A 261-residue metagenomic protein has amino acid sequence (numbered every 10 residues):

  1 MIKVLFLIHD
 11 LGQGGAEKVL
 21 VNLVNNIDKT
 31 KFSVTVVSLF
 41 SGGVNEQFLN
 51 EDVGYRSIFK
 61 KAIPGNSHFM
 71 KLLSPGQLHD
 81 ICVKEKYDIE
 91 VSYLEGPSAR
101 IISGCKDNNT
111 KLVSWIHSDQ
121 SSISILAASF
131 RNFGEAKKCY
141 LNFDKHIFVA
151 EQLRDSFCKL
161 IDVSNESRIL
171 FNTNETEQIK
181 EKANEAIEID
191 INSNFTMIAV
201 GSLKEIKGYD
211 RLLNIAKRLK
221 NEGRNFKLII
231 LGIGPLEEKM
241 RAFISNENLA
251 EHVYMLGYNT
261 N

Functional and structural regions predicted by a protein language model:
I2, F6-G14, K18-N22, N26-F69 (+2 more regions): N-terminal strand-loop element at the rim of the active site of nucleotide-sugar-dependent glycosyltransferases
V4, I89, G104-I123: Active-site proximal beta-strand in glycosyltransferases
G14-N22, F195, A199-R224, L228 (+1 more regions): A conserved mid-protein helix/loop that constitutes part of the nucleotide-sugar donor-binding site
M70-G76, K111, Q120-N142: Nucleotide-sugar donor phosphate/pyrophosphate-binding loop at the beta->alpha transition of glycosyltransferases
S92-S98, I116: Short His-centered aromatic/hydrophobic patch
R100-I102, L141-R168, N174-Q178: A short, active-site helix/loop in glycosyltransferases that binds the activated sugar's phosphate group
Q120, Q152-L153, I169-N184, A199-S202 (+2 more regions): Short beta-strand->alpha-helix junction loop in the catalytic core of nucleotide-activated group-transfer enzymes
L236-K239, A250-T260: Active-site donor-binding acidic/aromatic loop of nucleotide-activated sugar and phosphosugar transferases involved
